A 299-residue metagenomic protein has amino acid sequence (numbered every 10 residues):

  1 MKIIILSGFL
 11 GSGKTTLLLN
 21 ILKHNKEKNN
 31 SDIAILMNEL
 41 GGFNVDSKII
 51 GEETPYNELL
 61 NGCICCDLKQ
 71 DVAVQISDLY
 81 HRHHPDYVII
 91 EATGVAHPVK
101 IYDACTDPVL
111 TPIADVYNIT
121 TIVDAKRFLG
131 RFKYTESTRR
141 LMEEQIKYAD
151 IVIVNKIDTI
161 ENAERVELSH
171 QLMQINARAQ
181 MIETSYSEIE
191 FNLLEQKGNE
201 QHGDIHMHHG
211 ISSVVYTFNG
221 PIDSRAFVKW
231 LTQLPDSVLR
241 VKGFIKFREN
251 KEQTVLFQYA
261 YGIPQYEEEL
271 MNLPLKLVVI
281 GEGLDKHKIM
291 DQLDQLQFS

Functional and structural regions predicted by a protein language model:
M1-K2, N25, D294-S299: Short, Lys/Arg-enriched, disordered terminal segments
K2-S7, S12-Y134, R140: Nucleotide-state-sensitive switch-loop elements of NTP-binding domains
L19, K23, N30-S31, P85 (+10 more regions): A generic "cationic amphipathic patch" detector
E144-N272, L284-K286, F298-S299: C-terminal accessory "lid"/substrate-recognition subdomains
V279: Flexible loop/N-cap segments at domain edges
